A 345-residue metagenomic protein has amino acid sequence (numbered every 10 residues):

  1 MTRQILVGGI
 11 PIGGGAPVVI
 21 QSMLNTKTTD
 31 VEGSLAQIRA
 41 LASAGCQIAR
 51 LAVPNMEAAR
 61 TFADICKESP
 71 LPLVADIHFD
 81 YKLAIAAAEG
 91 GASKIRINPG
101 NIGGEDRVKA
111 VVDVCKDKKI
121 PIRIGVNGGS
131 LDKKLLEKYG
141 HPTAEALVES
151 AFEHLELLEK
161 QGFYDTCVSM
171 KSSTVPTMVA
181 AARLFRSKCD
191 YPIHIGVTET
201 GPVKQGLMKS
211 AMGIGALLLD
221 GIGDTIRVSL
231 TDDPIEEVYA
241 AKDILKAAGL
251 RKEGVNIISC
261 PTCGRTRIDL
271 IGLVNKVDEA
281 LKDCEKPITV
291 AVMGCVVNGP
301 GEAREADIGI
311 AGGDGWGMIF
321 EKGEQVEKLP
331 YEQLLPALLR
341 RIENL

Functional and structural regions predicted by a protein language model:
M1-M23, K116, E279: N-terminal amphipathic alpha-helix/helix-capping segment at the start of soluble metabolic enzymes
G15-G33, A52-P54, L71-F79, L135-V148 (+1 more regions): Active-site mouth loops of central-metabolism enzymes
V18-L24, A49-L51, L73-I77, I95-I97 (+6 more regions): Hydrophobic faces of well-ordered beta-strands that scaffold small-molecule active sites in alpha/beta enzyme cores
N25, D30-V31, A42-E68, R96-G104 (+1 more regions): Glycine-rich, proline-tolerant flexible connector loops at the mouths of alpha/beta enzymes
M56-I77, A110-I122, L184-I193, V277-E279: Alpha-helix-loop-beta-strand connector modules within alpha/beta enzyme cores
S69-L71, A88-I95, K116-K119, R186-P192 (+3 more regions): Glycine-enriched alpha-helix->loop->beta-strand junction motifs that scaffold or abut catalytic
K82-R123: Hydrophobic or amphipathic alpha-helical targeting/insertion segments
N127, L135-K282: Catalytic alpha/beta core domains of metabolic enzymes, predominantly
